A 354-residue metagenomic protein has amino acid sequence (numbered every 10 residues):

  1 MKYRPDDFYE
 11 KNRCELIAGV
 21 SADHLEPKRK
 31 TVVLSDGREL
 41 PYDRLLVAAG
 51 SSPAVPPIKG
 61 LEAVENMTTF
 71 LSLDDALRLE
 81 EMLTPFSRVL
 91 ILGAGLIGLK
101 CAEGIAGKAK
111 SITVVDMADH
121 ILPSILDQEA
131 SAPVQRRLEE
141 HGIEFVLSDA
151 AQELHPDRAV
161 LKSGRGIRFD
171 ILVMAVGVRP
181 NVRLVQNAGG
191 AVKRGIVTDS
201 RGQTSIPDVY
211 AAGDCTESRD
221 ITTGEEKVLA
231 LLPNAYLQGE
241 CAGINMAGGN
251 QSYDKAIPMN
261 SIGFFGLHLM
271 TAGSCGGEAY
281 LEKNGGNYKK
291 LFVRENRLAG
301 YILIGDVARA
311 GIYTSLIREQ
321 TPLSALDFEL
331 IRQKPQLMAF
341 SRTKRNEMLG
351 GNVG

Functional and structural regions predicted by a protein language model:
M1-K2, L96-Q152, N234, Y253-S261: Rossmann-like dinucleotide-binding cores of NAD(P)H-dependent redox enzymes
M1-R44, L126-E144: N-terminal Rossmann-like dinucleotide/flavin-binding domain of flavoprotein oxidoreductases that bind FAD/FMN
L40-S51, L92, F169-G177, G239 (+1 more regions): Short hydrophobic core segments
A49-K108: Glycine-rich dinucleotide-binding loop and its adjacent helix/turn
P53, D199-Y210, C275-K290: FAD-binding beta-loop-beta segment adjacent to the flavin cofactor pocket
A63-T84, R158-V160, G166-C241, D327 (+1 more regions): FAD-site-proximal beta/loop scaffold in flavoenzymes
C215-G311: Mid-to-C-terminal Rossmann-like scaffold of FAD/NAD(P)H-dependent oxidoreductases
N284-N346: C-terminal auxiliary extensions adjacent to catalytic cores
